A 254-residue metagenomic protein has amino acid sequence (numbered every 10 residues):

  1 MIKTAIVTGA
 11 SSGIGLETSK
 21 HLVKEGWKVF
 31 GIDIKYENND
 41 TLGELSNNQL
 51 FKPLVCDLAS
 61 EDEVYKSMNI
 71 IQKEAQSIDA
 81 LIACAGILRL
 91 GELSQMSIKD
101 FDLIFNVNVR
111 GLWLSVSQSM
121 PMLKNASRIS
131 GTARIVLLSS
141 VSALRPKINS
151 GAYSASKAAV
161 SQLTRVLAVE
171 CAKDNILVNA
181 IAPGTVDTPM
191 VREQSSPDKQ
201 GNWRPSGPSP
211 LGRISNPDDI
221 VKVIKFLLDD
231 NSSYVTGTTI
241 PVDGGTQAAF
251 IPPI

Functional and structural regions predicted by a protein language model:
S11-S12: Conserved glycine-rich cofactor-binding loop
I82, A172, L177, V235-G237: Short, small/polar-rich loop/turn modules that mediate ligand/substrate recognition or access, typified
E92-L93, D100-F105, P205: Substrate-binding pocket helix/loop in short-chain dehydrogenase/reductase
V116, S156: Active-site helix of classical SDR
P121, V169-K173, S233: Alpha-helical segment proximal to the catalytic Tyr-Lys
S140: Residue(s) in the substrate-gating loop at a strand-loop-helix junction that position the organic substrate next
K225, T236-I254: Short C-terminal tail/terminal secondary-structure segment of NAD(P)H-dependent dehydrogenase/reductase domains
